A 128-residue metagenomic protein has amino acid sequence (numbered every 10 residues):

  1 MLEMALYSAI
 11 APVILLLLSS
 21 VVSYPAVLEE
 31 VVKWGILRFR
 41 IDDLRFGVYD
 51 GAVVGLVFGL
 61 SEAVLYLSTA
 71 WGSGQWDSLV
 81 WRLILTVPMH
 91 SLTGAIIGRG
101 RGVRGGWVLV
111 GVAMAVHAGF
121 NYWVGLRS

Functional and structural regions predicted by a protein language model:
M1-S128: Hydrophobic alpha-helical segments at protein termini of multi-pass membrane proteins
